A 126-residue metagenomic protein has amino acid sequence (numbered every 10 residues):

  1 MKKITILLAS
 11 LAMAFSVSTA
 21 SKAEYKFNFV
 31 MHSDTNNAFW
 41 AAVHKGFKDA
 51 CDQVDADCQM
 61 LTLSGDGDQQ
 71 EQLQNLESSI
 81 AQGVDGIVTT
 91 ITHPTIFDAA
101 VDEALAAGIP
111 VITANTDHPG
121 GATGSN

Functional and structural regions predicted by a protein language model:
K2-S10, A14: Sec-dependent signal peptide recognition, specifically the positively charged N-region followed immediately by
K3-T5, S21-N126: A residue-level marker of the well-folded mature domains of exported/periplasmic proteins
M13-K22: C-terminal segment of classical bacterial N-terminal signal peptides
